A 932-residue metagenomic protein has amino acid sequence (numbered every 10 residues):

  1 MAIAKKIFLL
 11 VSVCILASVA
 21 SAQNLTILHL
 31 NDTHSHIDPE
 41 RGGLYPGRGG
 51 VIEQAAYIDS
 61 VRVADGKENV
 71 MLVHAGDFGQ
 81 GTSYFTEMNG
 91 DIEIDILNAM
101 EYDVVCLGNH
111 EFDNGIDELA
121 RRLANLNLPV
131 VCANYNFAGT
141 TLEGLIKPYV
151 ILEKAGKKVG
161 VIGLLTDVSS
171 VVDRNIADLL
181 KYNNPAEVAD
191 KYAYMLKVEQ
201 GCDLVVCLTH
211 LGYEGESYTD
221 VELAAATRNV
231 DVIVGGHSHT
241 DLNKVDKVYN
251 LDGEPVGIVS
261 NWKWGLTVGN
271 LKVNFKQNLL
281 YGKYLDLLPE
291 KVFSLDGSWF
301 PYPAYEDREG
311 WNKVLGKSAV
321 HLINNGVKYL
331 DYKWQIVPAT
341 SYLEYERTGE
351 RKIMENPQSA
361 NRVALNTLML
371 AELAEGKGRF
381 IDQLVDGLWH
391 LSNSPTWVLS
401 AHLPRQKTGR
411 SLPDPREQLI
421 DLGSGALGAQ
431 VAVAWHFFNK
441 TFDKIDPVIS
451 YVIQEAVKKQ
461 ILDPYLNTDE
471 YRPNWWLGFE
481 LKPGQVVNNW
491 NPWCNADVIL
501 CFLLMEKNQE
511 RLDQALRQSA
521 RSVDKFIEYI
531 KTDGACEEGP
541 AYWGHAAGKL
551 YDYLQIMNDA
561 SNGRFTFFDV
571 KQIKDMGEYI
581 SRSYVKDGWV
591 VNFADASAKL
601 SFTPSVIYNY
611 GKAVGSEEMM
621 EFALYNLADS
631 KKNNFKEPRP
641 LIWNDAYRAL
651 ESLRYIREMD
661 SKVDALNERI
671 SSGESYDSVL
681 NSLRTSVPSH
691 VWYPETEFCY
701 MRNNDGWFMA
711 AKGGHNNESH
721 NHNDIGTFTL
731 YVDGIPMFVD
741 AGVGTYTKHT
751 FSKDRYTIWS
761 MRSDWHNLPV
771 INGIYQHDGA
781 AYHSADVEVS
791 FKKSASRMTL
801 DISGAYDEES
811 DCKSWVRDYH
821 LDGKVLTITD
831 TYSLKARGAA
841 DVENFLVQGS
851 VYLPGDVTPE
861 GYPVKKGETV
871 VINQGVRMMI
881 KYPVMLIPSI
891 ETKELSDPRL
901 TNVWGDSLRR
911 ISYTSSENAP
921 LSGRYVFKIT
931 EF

Functional and structural regions predicted by a protein language model:
M1-N24, K276: Bacterial Sec-dependent N-terminal signal peptides
Q23-F275, L279-G282: Acidic, metal/ion-coordinating pockets
W299, G349-N361, T408-S424, E470-P492 (+5 more regions): Solvent-exposed loop and edge beta-strand segments that line ligand/cofactor-binding and catalytic clefts
G326-V337, L384-H402, I449-L477, Q514-G534 (+1 more regions): Long, well-ordered core segments of solenoidal/helical folds
E372-V385, A434-K458, F502-A520, M557-I573 (+3 more regions): Structural helix-adjacent loops and short alpha-helical linkers that scaffold large soluble proteins
P404, G425, Y746-F932: CBM-like, beta-strand-rich accessory domains located in the C-terminal region of large, secreted polysaccharide-active
R410-G539, D552, R654: Active-site lining segments of carbohydrate-active enzymes
G548-M737, K792, W904, N918: Carbohydrate-active enzyme catalytic cores, enriched for enzymes that act on polyanionic acidic polysaccharides
